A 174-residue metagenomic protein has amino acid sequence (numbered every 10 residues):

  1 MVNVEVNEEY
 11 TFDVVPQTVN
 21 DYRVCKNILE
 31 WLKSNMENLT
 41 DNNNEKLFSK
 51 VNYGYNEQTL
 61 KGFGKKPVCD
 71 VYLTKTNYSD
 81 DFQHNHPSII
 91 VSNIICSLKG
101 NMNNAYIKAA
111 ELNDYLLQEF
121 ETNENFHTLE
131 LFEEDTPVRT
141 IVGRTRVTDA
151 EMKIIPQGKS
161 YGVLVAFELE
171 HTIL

Functional and structural regions predicted by a protein language model:
M1-D13, S160-L174: C-terminal tail/extension regions appended to the core domain(s) of diverse proteins
V2-H84, N125-R139: Small/polar-rich, solvent-exposed N-terminal microdomains that initiate assembly or binding
N38-T40, V51, G64-C69, E111-T172: Acidic-leaning, charged glycine-interspersed low-complexity segments
N56-Q58, T74-T76, S97-N101, Q157 (+1 more regions): Generic structural motif
N85-N103, K159-H171: Oligomerization/assembly interface segments of phage tail-like spikes and tubes
I94, L98-L117, E121: Long, charged/polar, surface-exposed segments that mediate recognition or autoinhibition
